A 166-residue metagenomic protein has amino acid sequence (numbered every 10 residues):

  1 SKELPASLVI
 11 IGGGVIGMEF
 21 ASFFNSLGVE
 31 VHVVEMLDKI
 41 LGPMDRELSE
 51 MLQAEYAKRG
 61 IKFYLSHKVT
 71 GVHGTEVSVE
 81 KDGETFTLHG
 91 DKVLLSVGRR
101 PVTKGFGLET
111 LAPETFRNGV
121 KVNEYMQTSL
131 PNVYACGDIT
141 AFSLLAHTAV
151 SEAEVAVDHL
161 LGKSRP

Functional and structural regions predicted by a protein language model:
S1-P5, T87-S164: FAD-site-proximal beta/loop scaffold in flavoenzymes
P5-V9, V15-S78, E84, F142-V150 (+1 more regions): Rossmann-like dinucleotide-binding cores of NAD(P)H-dependent redox enzymes
